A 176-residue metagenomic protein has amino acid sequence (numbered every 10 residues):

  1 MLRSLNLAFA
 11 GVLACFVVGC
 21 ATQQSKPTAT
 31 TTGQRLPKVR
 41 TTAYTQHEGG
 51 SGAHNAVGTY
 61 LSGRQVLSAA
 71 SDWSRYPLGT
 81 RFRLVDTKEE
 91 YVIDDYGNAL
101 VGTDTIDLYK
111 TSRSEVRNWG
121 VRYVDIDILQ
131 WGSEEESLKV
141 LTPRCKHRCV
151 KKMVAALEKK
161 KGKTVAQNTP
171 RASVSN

Functional and structural regions predicted by a protein language model:
M1-A8: Bacterial N-terminal signal peptides that target proteins for export
A10-V12: Hydrophobic membrane-insertion alpha-helices, especially the h-region of bacterial N-terminal signal peptides
F16-G19: C-terminal motif of bacterial Sec signal peptides marking the signal peptidase cleavage site
A21-N176: Solvent-exposed, well-ordered loop and adjacent helix/strand elements within mature globular domains that form
